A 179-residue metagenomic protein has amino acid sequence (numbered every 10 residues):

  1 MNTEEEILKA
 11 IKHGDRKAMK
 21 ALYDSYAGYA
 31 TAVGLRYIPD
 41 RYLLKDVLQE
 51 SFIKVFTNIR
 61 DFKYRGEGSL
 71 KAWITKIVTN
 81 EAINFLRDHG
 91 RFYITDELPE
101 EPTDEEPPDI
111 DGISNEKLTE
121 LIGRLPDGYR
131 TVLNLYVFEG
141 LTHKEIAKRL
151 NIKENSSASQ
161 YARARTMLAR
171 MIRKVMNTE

Functional and structural regions predicted by a protein language model:
M1-G28, G123, H143-L150, R170 (+1 more regions): N-terminal module of bacterial RNA polymerase sigma factors
K12-H13, F52-E67, D88: Sigma70-family region 2
K12-K20, T31-E50, E154, M176-E179: Short, charged helix-capping/linker segments at alpha-helix termini
S25-G28, Y37, N134-L141: Short helix-capping/turn signature of helix-turn-helix
A32, D46-I53, G68-N80: Structural recognition of an alpha-helix C-terminal capping motif at a helix-to-coil junction
D61, T75-D96: Arg/Lys-rich amphipathic alpha helix in sigma70-family domain 2
I83, Y129, F138, K144 (+1 more regions): DNA-recognition helix of helix-turn-helix
N84, R91-N115: Internal acidic/polar
